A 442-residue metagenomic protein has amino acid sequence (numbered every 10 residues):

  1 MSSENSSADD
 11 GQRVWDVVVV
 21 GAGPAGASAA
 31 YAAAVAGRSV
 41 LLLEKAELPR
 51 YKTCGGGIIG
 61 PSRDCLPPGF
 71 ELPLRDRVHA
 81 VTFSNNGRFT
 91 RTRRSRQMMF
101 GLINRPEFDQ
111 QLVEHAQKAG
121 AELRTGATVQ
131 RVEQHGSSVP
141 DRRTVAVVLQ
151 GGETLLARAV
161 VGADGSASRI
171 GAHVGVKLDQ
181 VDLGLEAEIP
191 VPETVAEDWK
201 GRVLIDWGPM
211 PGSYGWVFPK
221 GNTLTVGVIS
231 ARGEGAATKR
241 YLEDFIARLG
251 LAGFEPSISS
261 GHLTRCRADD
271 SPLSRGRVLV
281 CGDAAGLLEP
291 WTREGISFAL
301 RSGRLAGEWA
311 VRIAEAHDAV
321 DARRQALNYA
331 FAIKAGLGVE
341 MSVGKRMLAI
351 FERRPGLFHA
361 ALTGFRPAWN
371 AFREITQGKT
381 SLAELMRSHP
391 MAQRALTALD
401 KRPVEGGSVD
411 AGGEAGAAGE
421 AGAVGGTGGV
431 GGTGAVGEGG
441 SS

Functional and structural regions predicted by a protein language model:
E4-D9, H135-R142, A316-A319, S408-S441: Intrinsically disordered, low-complexity terminal tails and inter-domain linkers enriched for S/T/G/P/D/E
D9-G23: Beta1/beta-strand and adjacent pyrophosphate-binding region of the FAD-binding site in flavoprotein oxidoreductases
G26: N-terminal Rossmann-fold NAD(P) dinucleotide-binding loop
A34-T53: Glycine-rich FAD pyrophosphate-binding loop
I59-Q111: A conserved beta-strand/loop capping segment in the N-terminal third of enzymes that catalyze redox or closely related
H115-G253: Predominantly flavin-linked oxidoreductase catalytic cores and closely associated redox partners
R131, T154, G233-W309, E315 (+1 more regions): FAD/FMN-dependent oxidoreductases across multiple families
V311-G419, G437-S442: C-terminal helical "tail/cap" subdomain of flavin- and related membrane-associated enzymes
